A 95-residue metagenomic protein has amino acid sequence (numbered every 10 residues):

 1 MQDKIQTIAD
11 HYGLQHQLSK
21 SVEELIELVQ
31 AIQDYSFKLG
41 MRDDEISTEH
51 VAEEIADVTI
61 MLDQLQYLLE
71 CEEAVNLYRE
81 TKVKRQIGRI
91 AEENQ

Functional and structural regions predicted by a protein language model:
M1-Q95: Flexible "arm" and connector segments at domain edges
